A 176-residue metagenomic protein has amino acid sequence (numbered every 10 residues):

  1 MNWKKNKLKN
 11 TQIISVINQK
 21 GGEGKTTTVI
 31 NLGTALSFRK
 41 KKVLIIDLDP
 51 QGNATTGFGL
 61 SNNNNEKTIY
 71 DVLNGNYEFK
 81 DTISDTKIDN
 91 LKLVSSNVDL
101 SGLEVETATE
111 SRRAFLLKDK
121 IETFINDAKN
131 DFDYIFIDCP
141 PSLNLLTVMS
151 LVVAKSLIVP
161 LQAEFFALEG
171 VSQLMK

Functional and structural regions predicted by a protein language model:
M1-K176: P-loop NTP-binding core
